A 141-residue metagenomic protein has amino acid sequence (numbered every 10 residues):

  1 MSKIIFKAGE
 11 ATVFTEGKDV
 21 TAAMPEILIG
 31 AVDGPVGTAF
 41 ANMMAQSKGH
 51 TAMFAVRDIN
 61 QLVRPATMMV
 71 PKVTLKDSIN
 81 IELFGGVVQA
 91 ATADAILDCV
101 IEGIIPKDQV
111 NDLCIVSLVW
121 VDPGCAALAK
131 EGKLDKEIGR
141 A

Functional and structural regions predicted by a protein language model:
M1-R140: Accessory interaction regions appended to the cores of large information-processing enzymes
